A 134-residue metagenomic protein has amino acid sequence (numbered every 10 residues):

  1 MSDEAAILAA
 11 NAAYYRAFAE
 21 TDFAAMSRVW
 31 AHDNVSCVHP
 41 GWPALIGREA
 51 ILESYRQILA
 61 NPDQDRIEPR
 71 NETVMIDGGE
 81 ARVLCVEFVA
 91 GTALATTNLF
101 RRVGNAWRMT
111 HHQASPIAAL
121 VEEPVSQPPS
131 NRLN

Functional and structural regions predicted by a protein language model:
M1-A25, S36-N134: A beta-strand edge to alpha-helix "cap/lid" segment located at domain peripheries
W30-D33: Short, conserved active-site loops that position catalytic residues or coordinate cofactors/metal ions across diverse
